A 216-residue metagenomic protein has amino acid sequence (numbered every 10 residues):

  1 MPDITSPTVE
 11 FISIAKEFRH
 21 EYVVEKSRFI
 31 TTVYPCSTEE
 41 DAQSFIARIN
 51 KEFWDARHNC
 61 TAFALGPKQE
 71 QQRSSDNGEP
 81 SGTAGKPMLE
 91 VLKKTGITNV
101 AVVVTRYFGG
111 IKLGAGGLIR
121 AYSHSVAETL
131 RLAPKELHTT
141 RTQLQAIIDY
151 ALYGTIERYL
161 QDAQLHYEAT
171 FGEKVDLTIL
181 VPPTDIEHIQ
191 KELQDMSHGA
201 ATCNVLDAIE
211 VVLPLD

Functional and structural regions predicted by a protein language model:
M1-G82, I186, N204-D216: C-terminal regulatory domains involved in ligand/effector binding and gene-expression control
T32, C60-T61, N99-V102, Q143-Q145 (+1 more regions): Structural motif
A84-L132: Active-site beta-strand/loop microenvironment that shapes enzyme catalytic pockets
P134-Y150: Short glycine-/aliphatic-rich beta-strand segments at the starts of folded cytosolic domains
A146-L165: Short amphipathic alpha-helix segments
I156-D162, I189-S197: Short amphipathic alpha-helices in soluble, non-transmembrane regions that often serve as interface/regulatory elements
Y167-G172, S197-P214: Conserved short beta-strand edge segments in small beta-sheet-based binding/regulatory domains
I179-P182, I186: Terminal, non-globular segments
